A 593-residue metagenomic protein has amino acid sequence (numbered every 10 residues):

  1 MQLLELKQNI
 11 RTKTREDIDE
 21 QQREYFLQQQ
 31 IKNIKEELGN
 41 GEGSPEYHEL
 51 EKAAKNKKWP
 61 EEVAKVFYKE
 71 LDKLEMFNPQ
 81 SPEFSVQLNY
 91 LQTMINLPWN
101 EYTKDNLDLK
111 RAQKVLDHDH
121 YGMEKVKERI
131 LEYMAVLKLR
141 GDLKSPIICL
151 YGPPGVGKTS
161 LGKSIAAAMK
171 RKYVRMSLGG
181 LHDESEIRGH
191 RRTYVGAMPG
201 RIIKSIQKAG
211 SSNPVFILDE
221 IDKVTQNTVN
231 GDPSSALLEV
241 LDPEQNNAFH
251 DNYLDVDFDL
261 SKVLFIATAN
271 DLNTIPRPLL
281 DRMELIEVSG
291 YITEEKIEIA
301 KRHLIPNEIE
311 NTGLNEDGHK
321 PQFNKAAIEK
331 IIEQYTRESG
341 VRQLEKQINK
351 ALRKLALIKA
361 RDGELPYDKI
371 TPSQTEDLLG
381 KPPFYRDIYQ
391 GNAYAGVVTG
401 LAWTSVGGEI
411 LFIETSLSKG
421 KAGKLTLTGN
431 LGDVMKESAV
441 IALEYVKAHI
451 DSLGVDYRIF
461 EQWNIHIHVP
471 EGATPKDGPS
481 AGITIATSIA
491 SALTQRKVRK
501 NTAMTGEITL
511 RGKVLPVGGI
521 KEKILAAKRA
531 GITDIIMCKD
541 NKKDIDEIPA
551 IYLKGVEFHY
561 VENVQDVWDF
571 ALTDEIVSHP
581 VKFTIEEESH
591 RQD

Functional and structural regions predicted by a protein language model:
M1-R140: Extended, charged alpha-helical coiled-coil/arm scaffolds that mediate oligomerization and mechanical coupling in large
G43-E51, Q87-L88, K104-K110, D317-K325 (+3 more regions): Conserved C-terminal helix/linker of AAA+ ATPases
K57-K65, N100-Y102, G210, D271-N349 (+3 more regions): Conserved C-terminal "switch" segment of AAA+ ATPases
P146-L178, Q207, L238: Walker A/P-loop
A168-A197, S205, T225, E295: AAA+/P-loop NTPase substrate/partner-engagement loops
A209-P214, F249-T268, Q322, W463: AAA+/SF3 P-loop NTPase mechanochemical coupling elements
E220-F258: Conserved catalytic/switch belt of AAA+ P-loop NTPases
Y367, Q390, Y394, V398-T399 (+1 more regions): Peripheral, non-AAA+ core regions of ATP-driven protein-machinery
